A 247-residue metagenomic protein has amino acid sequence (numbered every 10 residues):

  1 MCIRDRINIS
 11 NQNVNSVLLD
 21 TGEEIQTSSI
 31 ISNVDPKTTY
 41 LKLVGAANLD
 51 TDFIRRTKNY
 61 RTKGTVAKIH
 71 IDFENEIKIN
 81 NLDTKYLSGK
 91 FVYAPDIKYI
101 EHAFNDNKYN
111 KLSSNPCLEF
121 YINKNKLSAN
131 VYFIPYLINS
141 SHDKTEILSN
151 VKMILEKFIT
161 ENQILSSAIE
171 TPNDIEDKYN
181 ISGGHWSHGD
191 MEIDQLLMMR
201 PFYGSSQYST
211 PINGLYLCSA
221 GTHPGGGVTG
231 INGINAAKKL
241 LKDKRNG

Functional and structural regions predicted by a protein language model:
M1-D5: Conserved small/polar residues in nucleotide/adenosyl-binding loops
R6-N125: Mid-domain catalytic core of redox enzymes that form a hydrophobic substrate pocket/lid adjacent to a catalytic redox
I31, I71, A129, L155 (+3 more regions): Hydrophobic, well-ordered secondary-structure elements that form the walls of internal hydrophobic environments
K37-K42, D72, N125-I154: Conserved FAD/dinucleotide-binding core of flavoprotein oxidoreductases
E76-I77, K108-S113, H142-K178: Flavin-binding catalytic cores
N115-C117, T160-H223: A glycine-rich dinucleotide-binding beta-alpha-beta segment and adjacent secondary-structure elements that constitute
A220-L241: A conserved FAD-binding loop/helix module that cradles the flavin
K242-G247: Active-site-proximal substrate-binding core of FAD-dependent oxidoreductases
